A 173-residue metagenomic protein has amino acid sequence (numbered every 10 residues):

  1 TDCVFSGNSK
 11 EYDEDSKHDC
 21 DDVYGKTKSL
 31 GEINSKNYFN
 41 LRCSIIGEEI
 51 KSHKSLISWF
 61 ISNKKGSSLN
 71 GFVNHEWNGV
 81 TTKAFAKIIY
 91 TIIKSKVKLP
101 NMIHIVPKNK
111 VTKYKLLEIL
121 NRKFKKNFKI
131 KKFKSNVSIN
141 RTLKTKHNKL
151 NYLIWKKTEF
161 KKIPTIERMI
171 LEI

Functional and structural regions predicted by a protein language model:
T1-D22: Active-site "gating" loop of Rossmann-like NAD(P)-dependent oxidoreductase/epimerase domains
S6-S9, I50-K51, Y114-L116: Short glycine-/acidic-enriched loop or helix-start segments at secondary-structure transitions that form or flank
K10-E14, H53-S58, A86-K87, E118-L120: Short, glycine/charged-enriched secondary-structure capping and boundary segments
D21, I33-W77, K83-A84, Y90-T91: NAD(P)-dependent short-chain dehydrogenase/reductase
K28-N37, E76, T81-A84, Y90-K94 (+5 more regions): Catalytic phosphate/metal-binding cores of nucleic-acid and nucleotide-processing enzymes, i.e., regions that mediate
S29-E32, K54-S58, Y114, K149: Short, surface-exposed alpha-helical segments at coil->helix boundaries
S67, A86-T91, S95-N140: Mid/C-terminal beta-alpha module of Rossmann-like enzyme folds, strongest in SDR-family dehydrogenases/epimerases
K110-E118, K132-I173: Conserved C-terminal active-site "lid" loop/helix of NAD(P)H-dependent oxidoreductases that clamps the redox cofactor
